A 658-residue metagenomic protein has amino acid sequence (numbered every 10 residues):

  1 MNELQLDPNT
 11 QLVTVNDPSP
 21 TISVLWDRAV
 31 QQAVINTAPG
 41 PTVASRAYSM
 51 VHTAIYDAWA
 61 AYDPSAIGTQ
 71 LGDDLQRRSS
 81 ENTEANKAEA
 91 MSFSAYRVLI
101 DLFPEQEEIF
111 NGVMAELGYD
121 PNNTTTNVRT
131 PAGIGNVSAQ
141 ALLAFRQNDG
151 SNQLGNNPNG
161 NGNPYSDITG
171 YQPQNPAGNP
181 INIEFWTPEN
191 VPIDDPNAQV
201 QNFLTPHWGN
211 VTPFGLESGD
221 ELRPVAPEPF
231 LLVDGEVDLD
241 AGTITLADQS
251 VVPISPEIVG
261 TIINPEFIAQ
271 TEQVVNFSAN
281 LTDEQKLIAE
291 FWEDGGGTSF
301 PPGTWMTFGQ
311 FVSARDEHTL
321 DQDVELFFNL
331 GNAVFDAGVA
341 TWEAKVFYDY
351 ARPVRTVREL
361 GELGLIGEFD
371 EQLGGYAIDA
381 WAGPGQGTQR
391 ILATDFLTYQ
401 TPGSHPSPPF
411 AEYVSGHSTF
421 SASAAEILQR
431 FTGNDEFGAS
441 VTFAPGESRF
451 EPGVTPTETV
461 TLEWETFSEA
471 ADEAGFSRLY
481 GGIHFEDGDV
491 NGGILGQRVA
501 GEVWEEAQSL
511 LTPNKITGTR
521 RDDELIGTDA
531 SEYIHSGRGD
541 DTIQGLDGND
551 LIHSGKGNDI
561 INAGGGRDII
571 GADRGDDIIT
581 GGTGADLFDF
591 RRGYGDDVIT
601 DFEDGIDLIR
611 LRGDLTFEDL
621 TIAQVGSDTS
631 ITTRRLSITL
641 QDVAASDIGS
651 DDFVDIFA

Functional and structural regions predicted by a protein language model:
M1, L620-A658: Low-complexity acidic/polar repeat-biased segments
E3-L511: Acidic/polar surface patches and capping/hinge elements
V13-T14, Q508-D522, I526, I656-A658: Low-complexity, Pro/Thr/Ser/Gly/Ala-rich linker/spacer regions in secreted, extracellular modular proteins
P104-E105, P513-K515, R592-D597, L615-L620 (+2 more regions): Generic structural signal for short, solvent-exposed loop/turn connectors between secondary structure elements
N280-D283, T319, T519, T528 (+1 more regions): Ser/Thr-centered flexible coil motifs
V354, F410, G482, L608 (+4 more regions): Generic secondary-structure boundary/loop-capping signal
T517, D522-I526, A530-E618: Acidic, glycine-rich calcium-binding repeat modules characteristic of RTX/beta-roll and related beta-solenoid repeat
